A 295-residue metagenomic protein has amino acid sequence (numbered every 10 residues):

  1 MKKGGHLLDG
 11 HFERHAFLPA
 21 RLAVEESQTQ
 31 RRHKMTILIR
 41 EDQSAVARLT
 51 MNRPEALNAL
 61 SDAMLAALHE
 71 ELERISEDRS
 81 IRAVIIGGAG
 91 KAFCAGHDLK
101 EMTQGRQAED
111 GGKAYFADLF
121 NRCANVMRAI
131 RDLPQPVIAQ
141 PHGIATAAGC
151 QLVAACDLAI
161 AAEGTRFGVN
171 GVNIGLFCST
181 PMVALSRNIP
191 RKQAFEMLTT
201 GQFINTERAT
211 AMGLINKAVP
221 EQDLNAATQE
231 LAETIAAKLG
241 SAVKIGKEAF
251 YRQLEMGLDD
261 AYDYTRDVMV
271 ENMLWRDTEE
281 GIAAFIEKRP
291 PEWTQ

Functional and structural regions predicted by a protein language model:
K2-L7, A20-S27: A cross-taxon signal for low-complexity, glycine/charged-rich
L7-A16: Short hydrophobic alpha-helical segments enriched in small aliphatic residues
R14, R21, R31-R32: Basic polycationic patches enriched in arginine
Q30-A89, R128: Conserved CoA-thioester-binding segment of acyl-CoA-metabolizing enzymes
R31-Q43, A47, G201-E207, A226 (+2 more regions): C-terminal alpha-helix plus adjacent terminal tail
L49, R53, L68, I86 (+6 more regions): Terminal peptide-recognition signature
E73, G88-V126, G257: Glycine- (often His-adjacent) and acidic-residue-rich active-site loop that binds/positions the CoA thioester
R128-S241, W275, E280-A283, R289: Crotonase-fold acyl-CoA enzyme core
